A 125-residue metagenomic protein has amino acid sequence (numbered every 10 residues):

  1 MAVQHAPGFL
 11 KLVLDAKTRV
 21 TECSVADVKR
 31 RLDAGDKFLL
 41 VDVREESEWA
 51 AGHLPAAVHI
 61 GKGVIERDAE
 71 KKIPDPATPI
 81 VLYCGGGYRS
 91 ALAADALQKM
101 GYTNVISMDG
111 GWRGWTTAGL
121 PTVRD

Functional and structural regions predicted by a protein language model:
M1-L39, E46-P79, G85-D125: Rhodanese-like catalytic fold shared by cysteine-dependent sulfurtransferases and DSP/PTP-type phosphatases
